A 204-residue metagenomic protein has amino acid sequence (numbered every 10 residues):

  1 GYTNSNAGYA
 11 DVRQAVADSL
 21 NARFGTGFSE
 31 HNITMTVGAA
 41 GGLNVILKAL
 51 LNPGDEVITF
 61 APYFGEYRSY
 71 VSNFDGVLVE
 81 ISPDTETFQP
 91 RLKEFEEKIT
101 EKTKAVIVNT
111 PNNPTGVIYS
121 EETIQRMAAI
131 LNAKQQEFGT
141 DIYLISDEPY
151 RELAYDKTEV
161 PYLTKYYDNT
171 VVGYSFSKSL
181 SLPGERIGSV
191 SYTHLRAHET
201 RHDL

Functional and structural regions predicted by a protein language model:
G1-G38, V45: N-terminal small-domain helix-loop-helix segment of the aminotransferase-like
G27-I33, P53-E56, K102, T140-D141 (+1 more regions): Short acidic capping loops at alpha-helix termini that bridge into adjacent secondary structure
G38-N44, A61-P62, L153-Y155, S181: Short N-terminal helix/helix-N-cap motif within the alpha/beta-hydrolase-1
A49-V71: Conserved PLP-anchoring active-site segment centered on the Schiff-base-forming lysine
A61, E80-D84: Short beta->alpha connector loops at strand-helix junctions that form conserved, small/polar/Pro-enriched
S72, V79, Q89-K102, P114-E185: Active-site pre-lysine segment of PLP-dependent enzymes
G188-Y192: Short beta-strand-to-turn element immediately C-terminal to the catalytic PLP-Schiff-base lysine in fold type I
T193-H202: Conserved small/polar residues in nucleotide/adenosyl-binding loops
